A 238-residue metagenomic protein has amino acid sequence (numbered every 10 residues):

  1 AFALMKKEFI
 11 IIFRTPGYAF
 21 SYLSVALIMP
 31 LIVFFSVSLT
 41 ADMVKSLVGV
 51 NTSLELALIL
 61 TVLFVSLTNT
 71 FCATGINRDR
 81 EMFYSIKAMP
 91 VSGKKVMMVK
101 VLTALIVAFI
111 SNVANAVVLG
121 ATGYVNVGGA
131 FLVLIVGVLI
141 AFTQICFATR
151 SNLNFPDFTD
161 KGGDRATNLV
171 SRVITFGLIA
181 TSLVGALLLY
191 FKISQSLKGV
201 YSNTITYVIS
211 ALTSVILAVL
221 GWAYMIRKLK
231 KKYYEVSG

Functional and structural regions predicted by a protein language model:
A1-Y84, S92-G238: Hydrophobic alpha-helical transmembrane segments of membrane proteins
